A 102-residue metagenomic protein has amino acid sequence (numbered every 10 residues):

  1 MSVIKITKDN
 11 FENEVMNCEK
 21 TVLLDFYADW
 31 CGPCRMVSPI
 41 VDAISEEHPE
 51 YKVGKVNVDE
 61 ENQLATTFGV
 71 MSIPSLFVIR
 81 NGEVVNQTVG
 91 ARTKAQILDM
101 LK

Functional and structural regions predicted by a protein language model:
S2, T7, Y27, G54: Conserved Rossmann-like nucleotide-binding pocket used by diverse enzymes that bind dinucleotide cofactors
V3-V22, N62: A short beta-strand-turn-helix
F11, L24, V41, N57 (+1 more regions): Residue-level signature of catalytic and energy-coupling elements of molecular machines, predominantly ATP/GTP-dependent
E19, F26-W30, S72: Short pre-active-site segment immediately N-terminal to redox-active cysteine/selenocysteine motifs in thiol-based
E19-T21, S38-V56, N62: Conserved helix-turn-beta segment immediately C-terminal to the redox Cys motif in thioredoxin-like folds
F26-I40: Conserved redox-active cysteine motifs that mediate thiol-disulfide chemistry, especially di-cysteine Cys-X(1-2)-Cys
N62, F68-F77, A95: Structural micro-motif
R80-K102: Non-catalytic, surface beta->alpha helical segment in thiol-disulfide oxidoreductase systems
